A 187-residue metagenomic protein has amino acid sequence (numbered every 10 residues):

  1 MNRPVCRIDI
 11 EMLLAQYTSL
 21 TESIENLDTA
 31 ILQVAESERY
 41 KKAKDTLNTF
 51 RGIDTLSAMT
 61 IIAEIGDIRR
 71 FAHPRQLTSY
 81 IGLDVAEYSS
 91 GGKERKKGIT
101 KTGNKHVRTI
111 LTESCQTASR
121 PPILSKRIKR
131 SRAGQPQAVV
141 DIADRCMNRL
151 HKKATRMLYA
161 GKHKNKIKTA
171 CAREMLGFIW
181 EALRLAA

Functional and structural regions predicted by a protein language model:
M1-A187: A detector of single, family-specific signature residues that are central to catalytic or substrate-handling motifs
